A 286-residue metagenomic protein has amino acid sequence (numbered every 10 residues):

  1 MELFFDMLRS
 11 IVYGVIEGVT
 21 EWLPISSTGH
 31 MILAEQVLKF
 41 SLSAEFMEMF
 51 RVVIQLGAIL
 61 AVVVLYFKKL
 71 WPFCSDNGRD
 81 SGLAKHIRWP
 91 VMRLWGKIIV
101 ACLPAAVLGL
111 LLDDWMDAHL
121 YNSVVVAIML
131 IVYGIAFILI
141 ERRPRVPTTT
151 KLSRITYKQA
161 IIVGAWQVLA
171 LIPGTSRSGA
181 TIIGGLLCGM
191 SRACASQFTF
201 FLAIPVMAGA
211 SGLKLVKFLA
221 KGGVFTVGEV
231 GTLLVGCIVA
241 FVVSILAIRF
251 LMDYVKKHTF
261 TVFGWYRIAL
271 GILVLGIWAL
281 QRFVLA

Functional and structural regions predicted by a protein language model:
M1-A286: Multi-pass membrane proteins that catalyze or facilitate reactions on polyprenyl-/lipid-phosphate substrates and their
